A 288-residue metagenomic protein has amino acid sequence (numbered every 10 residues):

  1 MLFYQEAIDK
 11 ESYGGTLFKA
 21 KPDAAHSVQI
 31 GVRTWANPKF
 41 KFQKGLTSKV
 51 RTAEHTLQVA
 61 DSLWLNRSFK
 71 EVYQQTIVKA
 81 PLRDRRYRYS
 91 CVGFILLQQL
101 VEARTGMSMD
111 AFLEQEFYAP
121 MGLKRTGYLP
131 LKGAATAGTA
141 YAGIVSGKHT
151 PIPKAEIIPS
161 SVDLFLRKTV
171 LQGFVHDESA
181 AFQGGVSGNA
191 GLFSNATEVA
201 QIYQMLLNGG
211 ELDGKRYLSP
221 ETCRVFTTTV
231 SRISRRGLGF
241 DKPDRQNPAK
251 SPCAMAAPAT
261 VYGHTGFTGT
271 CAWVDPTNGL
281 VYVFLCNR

Functional and structural regions predicted by a protein language model:
M1-A259: Short, surface-exposed loop or secondary-structure junction motifs that flank catalytic or metal-binding residues
I95, G127, A272-W273, V281-L285: Structural recognition of the beta-strand scaffold that forms the well-ordered cores of secreted hydrolase catalytic
G173, G266-G269: Glycine-centered small-residue hotspots that permit tight backbone geometry or close packing
V261, T268-V281: Short, surface-exposed beta-strand/loop micro-motifs that present aromatic residues
